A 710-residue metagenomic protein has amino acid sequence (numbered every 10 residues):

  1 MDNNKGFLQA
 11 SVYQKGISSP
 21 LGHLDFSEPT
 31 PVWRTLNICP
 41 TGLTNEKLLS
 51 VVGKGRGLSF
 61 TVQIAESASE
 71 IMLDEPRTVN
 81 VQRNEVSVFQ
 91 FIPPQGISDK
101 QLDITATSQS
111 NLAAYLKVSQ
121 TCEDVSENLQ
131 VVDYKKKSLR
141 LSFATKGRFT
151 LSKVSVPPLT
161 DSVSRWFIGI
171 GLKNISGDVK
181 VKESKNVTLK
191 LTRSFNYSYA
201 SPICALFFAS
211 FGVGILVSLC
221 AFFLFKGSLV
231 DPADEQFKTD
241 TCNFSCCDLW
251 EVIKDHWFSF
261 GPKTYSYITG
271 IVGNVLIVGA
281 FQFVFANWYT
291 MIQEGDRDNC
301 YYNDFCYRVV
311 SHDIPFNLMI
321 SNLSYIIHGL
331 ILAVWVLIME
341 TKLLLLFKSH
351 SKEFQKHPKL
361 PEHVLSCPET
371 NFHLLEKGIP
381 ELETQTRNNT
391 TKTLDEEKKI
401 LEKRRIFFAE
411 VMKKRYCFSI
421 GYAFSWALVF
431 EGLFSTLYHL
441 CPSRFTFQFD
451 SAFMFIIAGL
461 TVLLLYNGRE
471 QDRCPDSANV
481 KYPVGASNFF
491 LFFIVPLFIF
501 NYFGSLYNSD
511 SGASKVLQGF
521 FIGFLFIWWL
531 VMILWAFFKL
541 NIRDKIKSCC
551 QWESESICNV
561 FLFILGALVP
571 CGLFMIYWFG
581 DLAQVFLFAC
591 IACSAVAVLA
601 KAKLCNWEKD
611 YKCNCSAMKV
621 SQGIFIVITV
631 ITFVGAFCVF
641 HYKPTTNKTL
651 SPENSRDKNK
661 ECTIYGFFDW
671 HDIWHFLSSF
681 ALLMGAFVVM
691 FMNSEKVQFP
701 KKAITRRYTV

Functional and structural regions predicted by a protein language model:
M1-T160, R165-F167, G171, S176-Y197: Non-catalytic, beta-strand-enriched accessory regions in extracellular/secretory proteins and membrane protein
N84, F91, D124, K190-V710: Long, hydrophobic alpha-helical transmembrane bundles and adjoining juxtamembrane helices/loops of multi-pass integral
